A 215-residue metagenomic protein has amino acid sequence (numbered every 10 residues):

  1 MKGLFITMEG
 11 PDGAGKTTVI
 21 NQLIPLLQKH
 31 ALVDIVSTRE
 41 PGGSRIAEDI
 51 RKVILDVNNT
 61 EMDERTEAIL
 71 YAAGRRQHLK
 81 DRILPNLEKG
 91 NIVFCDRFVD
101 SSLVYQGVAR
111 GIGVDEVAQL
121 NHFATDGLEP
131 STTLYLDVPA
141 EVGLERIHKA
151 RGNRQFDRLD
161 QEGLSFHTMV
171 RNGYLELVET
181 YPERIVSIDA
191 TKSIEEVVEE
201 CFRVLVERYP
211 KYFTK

Functional and structural regions predicted by a protein language model:
K2-F5: Pre-Walker A (Motif I) flank of P-loop NTPase domains
M8: Hydrophobic anchor at the beta1->P-loop junction of P-loop NTPases
G13: Walker A (P-loop) phosphate-binding loop of P-loop NTPases
K16: Conserved lysine of the Walker
V19: Hydrophobic positions on the alpha1 helix immediately C-terminal to the Walker A/P-loop
Q22-I24, E141-K215: NTP-dependent small-molecule kinase module
H30-T125, E200: ATP-dependent small-molecule kinase phosphotransfer cores that center on conserved nucleotide phosphate-binding segments
S101-N172: A glycine- and Lys/Arg-enriched "phosphate-lid" helix/loop adjacent to the NTP-binding pocket of small-molecule kinases
